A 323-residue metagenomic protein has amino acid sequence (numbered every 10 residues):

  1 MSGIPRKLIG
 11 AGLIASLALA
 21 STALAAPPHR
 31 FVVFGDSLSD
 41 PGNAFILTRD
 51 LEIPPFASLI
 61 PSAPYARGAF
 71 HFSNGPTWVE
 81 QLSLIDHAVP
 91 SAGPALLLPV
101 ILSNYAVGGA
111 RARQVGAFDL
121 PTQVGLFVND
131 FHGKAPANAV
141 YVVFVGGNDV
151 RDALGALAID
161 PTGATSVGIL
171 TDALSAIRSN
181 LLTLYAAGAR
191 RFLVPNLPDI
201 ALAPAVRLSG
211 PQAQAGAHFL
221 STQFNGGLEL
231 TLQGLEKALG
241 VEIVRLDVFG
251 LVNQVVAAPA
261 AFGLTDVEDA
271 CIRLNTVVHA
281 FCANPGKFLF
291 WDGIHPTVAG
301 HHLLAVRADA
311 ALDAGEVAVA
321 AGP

Functional and structural regions predicted by a protein language model:
M1-K7: Positively charged n-region of N-terminal signal peptides that target proteins for export
G3, G12-L13, L24-P323: Conserved active-site regions of diverse hydrolases
G10-A20: Bacterial N-terminal signal peptides
